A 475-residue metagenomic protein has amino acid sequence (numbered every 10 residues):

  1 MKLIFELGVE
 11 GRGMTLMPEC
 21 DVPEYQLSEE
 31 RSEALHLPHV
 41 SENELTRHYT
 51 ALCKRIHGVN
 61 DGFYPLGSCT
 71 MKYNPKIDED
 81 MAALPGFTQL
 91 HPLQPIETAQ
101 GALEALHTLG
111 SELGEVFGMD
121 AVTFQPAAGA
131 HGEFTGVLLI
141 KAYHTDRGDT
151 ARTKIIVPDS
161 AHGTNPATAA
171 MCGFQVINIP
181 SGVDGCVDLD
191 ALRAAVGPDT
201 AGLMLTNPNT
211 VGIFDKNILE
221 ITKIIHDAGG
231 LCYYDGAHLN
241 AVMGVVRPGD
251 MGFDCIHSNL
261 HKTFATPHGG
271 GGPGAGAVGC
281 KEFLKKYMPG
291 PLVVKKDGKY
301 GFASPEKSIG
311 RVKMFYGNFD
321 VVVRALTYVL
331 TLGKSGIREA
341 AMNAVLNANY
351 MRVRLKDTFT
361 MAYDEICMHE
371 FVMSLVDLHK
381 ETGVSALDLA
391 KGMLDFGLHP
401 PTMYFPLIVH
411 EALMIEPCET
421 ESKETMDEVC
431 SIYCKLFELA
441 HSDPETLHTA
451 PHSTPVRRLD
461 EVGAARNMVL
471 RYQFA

Functional and structural regions predicted by a protein language model:
M1-Y73, E79-Q89, E97-E112, L407-A475: PLP-dependent enzyme catalytic core of the Aspartate aminotransferase-like
E29-E30, A83-E97, A170-P180, D199-M204 (+3 more regions): Gly-rich Lys/Arg/Thr-decorated short loops/hinges at beta-loop-alpha junctions or inter-strand turns that position
H57-I77, Q125-E133, F264-G279, F283-L284 (+2 more regions): Conserved phosphate/anionic-ligand binding catalytic regions in large, soluble enzymes, centered on
N60, T98, S111-L138: Short loop-beta-helix segment that forms the pyridoxal 5′-phosphate
P65-N74, P126-G132, P158-A161, H238-G244 (+5 more regions): A glycine-rich phosphate-binding loop feature that marks nucleotide/adenosyl-phosphate handling sites
G101, H131-K299, G383-V384, E411: Conserved PLP-enzyme active-site core in the AAT-like
C255-V376: Active-site C-terminal subdomain of aminotransferase-like
T360-D395, L407, E411-D427: Conserved PLP-binding catalytic core of the aspartate aminotransferase-like
